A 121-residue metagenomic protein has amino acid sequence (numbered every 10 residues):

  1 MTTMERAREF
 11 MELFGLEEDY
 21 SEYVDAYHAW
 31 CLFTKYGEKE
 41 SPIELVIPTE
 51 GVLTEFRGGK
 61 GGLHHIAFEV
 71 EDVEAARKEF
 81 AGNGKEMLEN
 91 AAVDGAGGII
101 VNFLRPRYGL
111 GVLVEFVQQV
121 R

Functional and structural regions predicted by a protein language model:
M1-T3, T34-G37, T54-E79: Vicinal oxygen chelate
T2-E18, A76-G84: Amphipathic alpha-helical segments
L13-D19, V24-H28, T49-H64, N83-I100: A cross-kingdom feature marking solvent-exposed beta-strand/loop segments within repeated, beta-rich binding/scaffold
L16, D25-I43: Short, well-structured hydrophobic secondary-structure segments
E17, S41-I43, L53-T54, G111-L113: Short loop/beta submotifs within extracellular cysteine-rich repeat domains
L32-K35, I43, R77-R121: Vicinal oxygen chelate
L45-I47: Residue-level recognition of conserved beta-strand positions in structured domain cores
